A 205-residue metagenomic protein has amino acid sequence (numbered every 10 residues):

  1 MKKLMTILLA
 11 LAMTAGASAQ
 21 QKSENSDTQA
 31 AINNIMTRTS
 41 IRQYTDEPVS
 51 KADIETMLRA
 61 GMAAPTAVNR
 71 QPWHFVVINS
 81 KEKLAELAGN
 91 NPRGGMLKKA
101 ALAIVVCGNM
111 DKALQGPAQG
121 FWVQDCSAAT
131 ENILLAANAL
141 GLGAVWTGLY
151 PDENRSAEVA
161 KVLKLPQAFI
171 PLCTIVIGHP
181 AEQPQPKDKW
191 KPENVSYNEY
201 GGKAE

Functional and structural regions predicted by a protein language model:
M1-S23: Bacterial Sec-dependent N-terminal signal peptides
G16-E205: Acidic, surface-exposed loops and disordered segments
